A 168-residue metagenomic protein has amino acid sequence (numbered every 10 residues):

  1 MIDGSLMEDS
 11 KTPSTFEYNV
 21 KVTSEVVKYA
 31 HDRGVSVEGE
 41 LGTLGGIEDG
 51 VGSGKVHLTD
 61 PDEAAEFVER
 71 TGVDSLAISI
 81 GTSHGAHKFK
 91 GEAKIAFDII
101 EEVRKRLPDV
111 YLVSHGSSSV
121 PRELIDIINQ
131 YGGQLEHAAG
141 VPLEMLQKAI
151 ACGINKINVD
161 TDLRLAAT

Functional and structural regions predicted by a protein language model:
M1-Y111, R122-A139, L143-K148: Alpha/beta enzyme core
S117-P121, V141, D162-L165: Short Gly/Pro-enriched loop/turn and capping motifs at secondary-structure junctions
E144-Q147, N155-A167: Shared catalytic-loop signature of beta/alpha-barrel
